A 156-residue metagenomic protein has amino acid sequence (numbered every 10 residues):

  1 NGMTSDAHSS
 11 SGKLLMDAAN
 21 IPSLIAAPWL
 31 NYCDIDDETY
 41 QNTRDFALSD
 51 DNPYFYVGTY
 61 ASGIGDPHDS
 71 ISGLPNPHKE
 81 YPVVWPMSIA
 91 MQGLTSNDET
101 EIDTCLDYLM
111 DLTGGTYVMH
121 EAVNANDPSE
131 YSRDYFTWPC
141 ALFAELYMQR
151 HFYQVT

Functional and structural regions predicted by a protein language model:
N1-S88, S96: Extended ligand-binding clefts on enzyme/binding-domain cores
L14-E38, K79-T156: C-terminal capping/lid segments that line or modulate ligand- or cofactor-binding pockets
